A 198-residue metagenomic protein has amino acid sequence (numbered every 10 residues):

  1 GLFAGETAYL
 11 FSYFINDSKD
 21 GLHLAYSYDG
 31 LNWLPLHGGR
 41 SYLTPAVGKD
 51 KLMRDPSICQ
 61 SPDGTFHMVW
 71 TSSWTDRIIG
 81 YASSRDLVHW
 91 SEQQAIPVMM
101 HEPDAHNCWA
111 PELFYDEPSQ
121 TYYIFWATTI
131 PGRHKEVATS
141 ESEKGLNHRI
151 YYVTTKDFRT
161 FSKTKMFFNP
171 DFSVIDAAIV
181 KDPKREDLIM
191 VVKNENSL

Functional and structural regions predicted by a protein language model:
G1-L198: Carbohydrate-active catalytic/glycan-binding domains of CAZyme proteins, especially the secreted or lumenal ectodomains
